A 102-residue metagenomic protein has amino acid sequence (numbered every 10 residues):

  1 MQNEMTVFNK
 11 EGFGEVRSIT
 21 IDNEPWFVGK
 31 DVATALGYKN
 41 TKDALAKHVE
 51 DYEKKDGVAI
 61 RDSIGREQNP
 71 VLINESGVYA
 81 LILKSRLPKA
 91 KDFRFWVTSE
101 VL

Functional and structural regions predicted by a protein language model:
M1-L102: An anion-engaging/catalytic patch
